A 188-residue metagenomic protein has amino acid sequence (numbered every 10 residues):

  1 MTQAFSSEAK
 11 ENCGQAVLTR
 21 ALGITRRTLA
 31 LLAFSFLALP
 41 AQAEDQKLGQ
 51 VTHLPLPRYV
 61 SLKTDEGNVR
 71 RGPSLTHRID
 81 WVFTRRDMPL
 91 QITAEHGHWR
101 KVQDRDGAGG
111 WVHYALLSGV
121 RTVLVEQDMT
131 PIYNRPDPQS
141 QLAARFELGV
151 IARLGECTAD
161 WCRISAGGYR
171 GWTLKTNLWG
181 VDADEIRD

Functional and structural regions predicted by a protein language model:
M1-Q3, L31, R70: Compositionally biased, low-complexity segments
F5-L29: Bacterial N-terminal signal peptides that target proteins for export
R20-I24, G110, G171: Glycine-centered structural positions embedded in regular secondary structure
R27-A38: Bacterial N-terminal signal peptides
A43-R71, V82-R86, T93-H96, Q103-A108 (+5 more regions): SH3-family beta-barrel domains
S74: Intrinsically disordered, low-complexity polar regions and short flexible loop motifs
R78-D80: Non-catalytic, beta-strand-enriched accessory regions in extracellular/secretory proteins and membrane protein
